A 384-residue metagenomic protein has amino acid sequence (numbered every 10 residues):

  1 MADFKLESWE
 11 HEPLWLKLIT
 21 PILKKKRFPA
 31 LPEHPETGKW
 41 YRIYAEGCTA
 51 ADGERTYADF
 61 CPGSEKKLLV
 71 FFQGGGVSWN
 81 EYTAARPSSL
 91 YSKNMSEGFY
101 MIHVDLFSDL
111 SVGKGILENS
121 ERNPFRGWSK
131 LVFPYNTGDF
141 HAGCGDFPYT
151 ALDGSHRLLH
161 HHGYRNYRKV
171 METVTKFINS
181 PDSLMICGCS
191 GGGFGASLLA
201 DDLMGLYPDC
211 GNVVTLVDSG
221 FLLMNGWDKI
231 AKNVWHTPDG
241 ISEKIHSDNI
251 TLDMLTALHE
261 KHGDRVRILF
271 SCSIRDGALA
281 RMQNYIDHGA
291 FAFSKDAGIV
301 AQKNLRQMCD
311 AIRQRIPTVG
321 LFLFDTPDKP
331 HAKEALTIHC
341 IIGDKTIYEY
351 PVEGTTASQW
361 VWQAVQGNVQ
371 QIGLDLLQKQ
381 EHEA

Functional and structural regions predicted by a protein language model:
A2-A384: C-terminal His-loop and adjacent cap/lid subdomain of alpha/beta-hydrolase
